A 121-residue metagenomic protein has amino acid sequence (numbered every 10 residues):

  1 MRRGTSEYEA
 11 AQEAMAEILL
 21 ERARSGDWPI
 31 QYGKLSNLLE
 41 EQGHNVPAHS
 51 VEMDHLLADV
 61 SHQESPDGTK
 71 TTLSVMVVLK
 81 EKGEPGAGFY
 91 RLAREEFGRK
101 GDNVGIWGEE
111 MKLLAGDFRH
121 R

Functional and structural regions predicted by a protein language model:
M1-M15, R22-R121: Nucleic acid-binding interface residues in structured DNA/RNA-binding domains, emphasizing the DNA-engaging scaffolds
